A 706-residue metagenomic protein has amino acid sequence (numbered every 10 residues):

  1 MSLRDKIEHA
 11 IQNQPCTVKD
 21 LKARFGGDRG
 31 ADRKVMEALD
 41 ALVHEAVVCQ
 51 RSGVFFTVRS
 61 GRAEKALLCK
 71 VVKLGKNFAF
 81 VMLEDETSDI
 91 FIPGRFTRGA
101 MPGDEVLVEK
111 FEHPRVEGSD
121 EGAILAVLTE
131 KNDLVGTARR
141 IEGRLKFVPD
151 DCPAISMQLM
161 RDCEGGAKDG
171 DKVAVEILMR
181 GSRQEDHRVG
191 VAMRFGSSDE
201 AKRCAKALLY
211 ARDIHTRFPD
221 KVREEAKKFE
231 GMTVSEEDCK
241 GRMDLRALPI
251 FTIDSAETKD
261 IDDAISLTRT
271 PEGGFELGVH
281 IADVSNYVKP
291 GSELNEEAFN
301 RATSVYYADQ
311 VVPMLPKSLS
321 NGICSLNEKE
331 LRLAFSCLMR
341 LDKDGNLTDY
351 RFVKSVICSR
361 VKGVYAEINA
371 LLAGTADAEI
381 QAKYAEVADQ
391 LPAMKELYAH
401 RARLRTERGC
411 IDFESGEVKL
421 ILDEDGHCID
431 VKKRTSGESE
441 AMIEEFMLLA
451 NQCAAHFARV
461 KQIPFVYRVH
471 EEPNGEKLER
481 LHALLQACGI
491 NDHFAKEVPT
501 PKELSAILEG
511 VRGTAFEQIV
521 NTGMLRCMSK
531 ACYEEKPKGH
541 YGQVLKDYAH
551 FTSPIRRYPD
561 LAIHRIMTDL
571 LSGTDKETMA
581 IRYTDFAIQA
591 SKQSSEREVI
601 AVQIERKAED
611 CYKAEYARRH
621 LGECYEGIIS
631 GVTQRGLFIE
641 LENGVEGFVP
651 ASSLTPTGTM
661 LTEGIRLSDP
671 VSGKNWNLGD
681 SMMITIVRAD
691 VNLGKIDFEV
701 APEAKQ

Functional and structural regions predicted by a protein language model:
M1-G278, S285-E330, A366-A370, E615 (+2 more regions): Charge-lined substrate channels and their catalytic hotspots, especially those that engage the 3′ end of RNA
A23, A174, R180, S197 (+6 more regions): Electropositive polyanion-binding surfaces
